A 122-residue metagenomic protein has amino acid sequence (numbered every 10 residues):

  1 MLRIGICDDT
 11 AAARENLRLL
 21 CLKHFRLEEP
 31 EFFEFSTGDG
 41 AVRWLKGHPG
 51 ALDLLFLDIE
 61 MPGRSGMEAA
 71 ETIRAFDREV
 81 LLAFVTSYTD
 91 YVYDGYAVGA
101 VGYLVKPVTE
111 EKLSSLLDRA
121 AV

Functional and structural regions predicted by a protein language model:
L2, P30, V80: Switch/coupling loops of ABC transporter nucleotide-binding domains
L2-C21, L55: Conserved acidic segment of CheY-like receiver
I6, E34, F84-V85: Conserved SAM-binding loop
R14-L22, A41-L45, A70: Short, well-ordered amphipathic alpha-helices
H24-E28, F76-R78: Short helix-capping segments at alpha-helix termini
R26-T37, W44: Short hydrophobic/Thr-rich beta-strand motif most characteristic of the beta2 strand and flanking loop of CheY-like
V42-R43, L52-V122: CheY-like receiver
